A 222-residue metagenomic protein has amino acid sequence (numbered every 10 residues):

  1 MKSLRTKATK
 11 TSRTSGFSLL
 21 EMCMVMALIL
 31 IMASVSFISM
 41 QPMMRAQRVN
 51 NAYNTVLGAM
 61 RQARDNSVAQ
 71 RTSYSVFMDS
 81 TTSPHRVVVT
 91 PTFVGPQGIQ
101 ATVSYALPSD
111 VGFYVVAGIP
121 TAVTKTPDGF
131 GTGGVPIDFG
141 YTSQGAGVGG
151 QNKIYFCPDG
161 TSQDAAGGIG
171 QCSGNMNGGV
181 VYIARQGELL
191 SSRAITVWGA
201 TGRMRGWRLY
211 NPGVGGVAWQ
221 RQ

Functional and structural regions predicted by a protein language model:
K2-K10, T14-C23, V35-R61, D65 (+2 more regions): N-terminal helix-rich module
A27-L28: Residues within membrane-spanning alpha-helices of integral membrane proteins, especially the hydrophobic core/packing
